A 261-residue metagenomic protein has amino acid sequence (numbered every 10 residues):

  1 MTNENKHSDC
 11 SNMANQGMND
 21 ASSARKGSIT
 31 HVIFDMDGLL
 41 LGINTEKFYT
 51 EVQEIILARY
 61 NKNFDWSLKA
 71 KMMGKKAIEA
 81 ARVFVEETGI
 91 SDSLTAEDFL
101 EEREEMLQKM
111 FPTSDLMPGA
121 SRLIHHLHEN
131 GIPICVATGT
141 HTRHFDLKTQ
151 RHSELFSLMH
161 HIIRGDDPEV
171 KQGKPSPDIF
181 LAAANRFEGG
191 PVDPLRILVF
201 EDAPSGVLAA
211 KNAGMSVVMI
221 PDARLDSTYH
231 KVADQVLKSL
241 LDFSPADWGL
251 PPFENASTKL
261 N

Functional and structural regions predicted by a protein language model:
T2-I29, H125, H141-N261: Asp-based, Mg2+/Mn2+-dependent phosphohydrolase catalytic module
C10-A70: Active-site neighborhood of HAD-like aspartate-dependent phosphohydrolases
N19-S28, Q108-V136, D146: Short, acidic loop-to-helix structural element flanking the phosphoryl-transfer center in phosphate-processing enzymes
Q53-L57, K76-D92, K148-T149, A183-N185: Helix-loop "lid/cap" segments that line or gate small-molecule binding pockets
A58, H128, K211: Anion (oxyanion) recognition and catalysis
R59-K62, G89-L94, S153-L158, P191: Short helix-capping segments at alpha-helix termini
N63, P133, S216: Residue-level detector of anion-binding/catalytic polar loops
K71-K109, P118, R122-E129: A metal-dependent, Asp-based hydrolase signature
